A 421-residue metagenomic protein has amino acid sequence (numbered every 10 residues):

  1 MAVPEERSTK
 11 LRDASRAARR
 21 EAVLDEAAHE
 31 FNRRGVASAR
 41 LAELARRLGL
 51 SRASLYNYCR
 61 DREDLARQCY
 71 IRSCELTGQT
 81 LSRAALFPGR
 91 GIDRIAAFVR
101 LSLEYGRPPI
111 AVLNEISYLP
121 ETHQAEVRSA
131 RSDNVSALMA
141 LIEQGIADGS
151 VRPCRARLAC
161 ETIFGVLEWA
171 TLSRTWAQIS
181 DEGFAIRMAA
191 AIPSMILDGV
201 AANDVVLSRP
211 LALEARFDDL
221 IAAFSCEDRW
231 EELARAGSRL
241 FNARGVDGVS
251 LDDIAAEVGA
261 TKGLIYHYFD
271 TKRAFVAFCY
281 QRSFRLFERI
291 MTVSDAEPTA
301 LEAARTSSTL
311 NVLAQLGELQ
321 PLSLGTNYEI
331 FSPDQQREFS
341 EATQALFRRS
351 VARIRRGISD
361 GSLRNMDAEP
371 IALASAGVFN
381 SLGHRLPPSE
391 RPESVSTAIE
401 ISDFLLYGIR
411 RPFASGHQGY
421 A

Functional and structural regions predicted by a protein language model:
M1-K10, S136, A140-A147, V166 (+6 more regions): C-terminal peripheral helix-coil segments that are non-catalytic and often amphipathic
A22, E26, E30-D64, Q68 (+4 more regions): Helix-turn-helix
Q68, S82-P108, A159, I163 (+3 more regions): Hydrophobic alpha-helical connector segments
I71-T77, Q281-E288: Short, basic, alpha-helical segments at the C-terminal edge of helix-turn-helix-like DNA-binding modules
A84-A85, I110-S117, R174-Q178, M291-D295 (+3 more regions): Secondary-structure edge/capping motif, primarily at the C-terminal ends of alpha-helices and the immediately following
R100-A125, M139, A314-D334, H384: Amphipathic alpha-helical segments used for helix-helix packing
T122-D148, R157-E161, E168, D334-D360 (+1 more regions): Amphipathic alpha-helical packing segments from all-alpha helical-bundle domains
L313-S332, E338-E341, A345-P388, P392-R411 (+1 more regions): C-terminal structured domain segments across diverse proteins
